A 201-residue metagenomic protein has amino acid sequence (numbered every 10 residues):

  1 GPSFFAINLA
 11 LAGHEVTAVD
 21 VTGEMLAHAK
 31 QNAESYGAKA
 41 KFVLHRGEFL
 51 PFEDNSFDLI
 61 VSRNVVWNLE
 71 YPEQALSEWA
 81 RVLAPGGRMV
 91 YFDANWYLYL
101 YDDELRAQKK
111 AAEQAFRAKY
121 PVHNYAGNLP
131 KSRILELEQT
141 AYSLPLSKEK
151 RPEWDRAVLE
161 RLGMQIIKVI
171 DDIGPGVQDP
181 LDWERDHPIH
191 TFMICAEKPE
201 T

Functional and structural regions predicted by a protein language model:
G1-F49: Class I SAM-dependent methyltransferase SAM/SAH-binding core
E15, K39, R88, Q165-I166: Residues at the starts of beta-strands that form the adenosine-phosphate
H45-L59: A short acidic, Gly/Pro-enriched loop at the edge of an enzyme's catalytic core that lines a small-molecule cofactor
D58-P72, N95: A short SAM/SAH-binding and catalytic strip from SAM-dependent methyltransferases
E73-P85: A short glycine-rich, Lys/Arg-flanked "PGG" loop and its adjoining helix->strand segment in the class I
R88-S132: Conserved class I S-adenosyl-L-methionine
P145-I170: Short alpha-helix
L162-Q165, D179-T201: Core SAM-dependent methyltransferase catalytic element
